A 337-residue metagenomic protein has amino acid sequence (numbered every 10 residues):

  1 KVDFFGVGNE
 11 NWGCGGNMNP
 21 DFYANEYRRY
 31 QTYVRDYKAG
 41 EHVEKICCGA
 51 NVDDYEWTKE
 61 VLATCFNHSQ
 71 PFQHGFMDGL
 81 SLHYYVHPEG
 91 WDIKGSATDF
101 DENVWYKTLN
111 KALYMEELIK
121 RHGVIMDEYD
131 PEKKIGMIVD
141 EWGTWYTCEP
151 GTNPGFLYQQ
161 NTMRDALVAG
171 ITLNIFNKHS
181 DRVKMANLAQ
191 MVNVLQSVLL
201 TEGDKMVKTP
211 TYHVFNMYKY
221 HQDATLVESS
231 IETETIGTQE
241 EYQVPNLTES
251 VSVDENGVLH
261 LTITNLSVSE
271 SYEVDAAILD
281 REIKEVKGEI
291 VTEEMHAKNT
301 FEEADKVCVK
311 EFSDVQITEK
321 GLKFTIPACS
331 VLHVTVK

Functional and structural regions predicted by a protein language model:
V2-G6, N11-Y23, Y27, K45: Aromatic-lined, polymer-binding surfaces characteristic of secreted/periplasmic polysaccharide-degrading enzymes
F5, Y30, L80, H122 (+5 more regions): Conserved, mostly hydrophobic/aromatic
G8-G15, V52-W57, V86-W91, G143-E149 (+6 more regions): Flexible loop/turn segments at secondary-structure boundaries
M18, V34, H68-Q70, V124-Y129 (+6 more regions): Generic recognition of flexible, low-complexity loop/linker segments
P20-G170, E232-Y242: Noncatalytic carbohydrate-binding groove/subsite architecture in carbohydrate-active enzymes
K134-E249: Aromatic/acidic polysaccharide-binding cleft in carbohydrate-active enzymes
S230-T235, Q239-V244, T264-K337: C-terminal beta-sandwich/jelly-roll accessory domains of carbohydrate-active enzymes
